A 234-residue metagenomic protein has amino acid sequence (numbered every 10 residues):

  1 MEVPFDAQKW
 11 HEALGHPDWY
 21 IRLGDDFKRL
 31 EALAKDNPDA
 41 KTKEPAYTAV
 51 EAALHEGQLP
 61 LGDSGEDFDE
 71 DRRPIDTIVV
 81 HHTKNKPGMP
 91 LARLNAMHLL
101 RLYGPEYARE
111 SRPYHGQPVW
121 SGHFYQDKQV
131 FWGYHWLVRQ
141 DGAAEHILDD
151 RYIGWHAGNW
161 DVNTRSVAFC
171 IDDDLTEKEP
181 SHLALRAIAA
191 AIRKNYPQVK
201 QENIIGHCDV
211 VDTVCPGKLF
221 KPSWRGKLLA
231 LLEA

Functional and structural regions predicted by a protein language model:
M1-T83, K128, Q140, A144 (+3 more regions): Basic/polar, cationic surfaces and motifs that engage anionic cell-wall and phosphate/carboxylate ligands
E66-R151: Secreted/periplasmic proteins that engage bacterial cell-wall peptidoglycan
H156-D161: Flexible, surface-exposed loop/gating regions in the mature catalytic domains of secreted/periplasmic hydrolases
